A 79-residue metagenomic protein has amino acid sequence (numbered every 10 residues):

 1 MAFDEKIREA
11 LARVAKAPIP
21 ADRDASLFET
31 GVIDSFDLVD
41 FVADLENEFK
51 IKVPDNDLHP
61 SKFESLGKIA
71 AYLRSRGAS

Functional and structural regions predicted by a protein language model:
M1-P20, E48, A71-S79: Thiotemplate assembly-line natural product biosynthesis machinery
A12-V32, K50-H59: Phosphopantetheine carrier-protein modules
T30, E46, S65: Short Asp/Glu-rich motifs
S35: Catalytic nucleophile serine of serine hydrolases, specifically the conserved "nucleophile elbow" pentapeptide
V39-K62, S79: Phosphopantetheinylated carrier protein domains
E64-A71: Short, cationic-aromatic polyanion-contact patches
